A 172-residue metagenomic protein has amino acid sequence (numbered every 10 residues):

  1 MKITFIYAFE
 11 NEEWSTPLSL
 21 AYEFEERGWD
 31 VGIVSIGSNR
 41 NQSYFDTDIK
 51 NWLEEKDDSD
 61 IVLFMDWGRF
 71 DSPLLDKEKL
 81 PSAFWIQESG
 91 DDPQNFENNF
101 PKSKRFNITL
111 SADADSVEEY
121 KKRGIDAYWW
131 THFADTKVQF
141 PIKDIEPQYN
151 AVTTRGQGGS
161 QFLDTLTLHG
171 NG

Functional and structural regions predicted by a protein language model:
M1-S59, F64-L75, D92, E97-G172: Nucleotide-sugar donor-binding catalytic core of glycosyltransferases
K77-D92: Active-site proximal beta-strand in glycosyltransferases
